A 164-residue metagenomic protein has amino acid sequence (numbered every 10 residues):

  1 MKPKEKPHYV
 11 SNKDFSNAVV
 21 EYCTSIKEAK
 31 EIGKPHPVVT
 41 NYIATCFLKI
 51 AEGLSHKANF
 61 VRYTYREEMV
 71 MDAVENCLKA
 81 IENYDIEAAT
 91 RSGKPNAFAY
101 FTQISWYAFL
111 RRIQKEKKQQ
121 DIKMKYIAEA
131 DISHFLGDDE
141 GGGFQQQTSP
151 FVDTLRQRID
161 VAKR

Functional and structural regions predicted by a protein language model:
M1-E68, I132-R164: Extreme N-terminal regulatory/targeting segments of RNA polymerase sigma factors
A18-S25, N76-N83, R112: Solvent-exposed, amphipathic alpha-helical segments
T45, K49, G53, E67-N76 (+1 more regions): Structural recognition of an alpha-helix C-terminal capping motif at a helix-to-coil junction
K57-Y65, L78-I104, K115-Q120: Short alpha-helix-to-loop micro-motif enriched in aromatics/charged/Gly
T102-S105, R111-I113, S133, D138-G142: Glycine- and acidic-residue-rich phosphate-binding/metal-coordinating active-site segment common to enzymes that handle
K115-G137: Short, basic/polar amphipathic helix motif occurring as a linker/hinge flanking DNA-binding modules in transcription
